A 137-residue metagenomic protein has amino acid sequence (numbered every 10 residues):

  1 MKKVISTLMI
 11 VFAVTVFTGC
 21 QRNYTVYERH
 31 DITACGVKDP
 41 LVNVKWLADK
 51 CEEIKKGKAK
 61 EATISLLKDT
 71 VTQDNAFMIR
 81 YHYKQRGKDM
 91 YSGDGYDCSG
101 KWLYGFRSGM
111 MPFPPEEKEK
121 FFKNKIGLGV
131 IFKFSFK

Functional and structural regions predicted by a protein language model:
M1-V4: Positively charged n-region of N-terminal signal peptides that target proteins for export
V11-F12: Repetitive helical segments and hydrophobic/amphipathic motifs
V16-G19: C-terminal motif of bacterial Sec signal peptides marking the signal peptidase cleavage site
Q21-N23: Bacterial signal peptide processing site
Y27-H30, Y104-S108: Long, leucine- and charge-enriched amphipathic alpha-helices that form heptad-repeat coiled-coil/leucine-zipper-like
R29-V42: Post-signal peptide N-terminal segment of mature Sec-exported envelope proteins
W46-K101: Mature extracytoplasmic domains of secretory-pathway proteins
G105-K137: C-terminal partner/receptor-binding element of secreted or periplasmic proteins
